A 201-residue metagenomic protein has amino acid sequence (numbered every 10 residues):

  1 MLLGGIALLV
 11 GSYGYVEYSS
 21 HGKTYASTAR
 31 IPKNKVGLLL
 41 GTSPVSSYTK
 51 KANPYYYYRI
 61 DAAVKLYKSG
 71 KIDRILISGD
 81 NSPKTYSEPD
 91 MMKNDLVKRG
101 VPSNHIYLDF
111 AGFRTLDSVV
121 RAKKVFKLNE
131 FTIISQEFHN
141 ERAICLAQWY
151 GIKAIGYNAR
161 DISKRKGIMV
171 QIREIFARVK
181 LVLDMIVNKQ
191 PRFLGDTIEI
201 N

Functional and structural regions predicted by a protein language model:
M1-Y13: Hydrophobic membrane-insertion alpha-helices, especially the h-region of bacterial N-terminal signal peptides
G14-I172: A structural signal for short, hydrophobic/glycine-enriched beta-strand patches
N81-T85, I155-N158, A177-D184, I200-N201: A general structural signal for short secondary-structure boundary/capping elements
Q171-F193: A transmembrane-helix-recognition feature enriched in membrane-embedded lipid enzymes and envelope glyco-/phospholipid
F193-N201: A short, charged, Gly/Pro-tolerant segment at domain boundaries
